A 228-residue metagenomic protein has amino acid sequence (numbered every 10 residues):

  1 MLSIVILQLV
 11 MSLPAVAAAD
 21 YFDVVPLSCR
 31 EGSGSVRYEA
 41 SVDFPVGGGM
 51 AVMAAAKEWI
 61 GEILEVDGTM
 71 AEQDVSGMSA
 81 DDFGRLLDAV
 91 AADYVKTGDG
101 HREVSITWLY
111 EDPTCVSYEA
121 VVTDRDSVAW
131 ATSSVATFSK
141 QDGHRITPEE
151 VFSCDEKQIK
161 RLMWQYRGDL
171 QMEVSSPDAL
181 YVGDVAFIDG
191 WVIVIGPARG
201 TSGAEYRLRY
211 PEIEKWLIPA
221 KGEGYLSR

Functional and structural regions predicted by a protein language model:
M1-L2, P45: Accessible peptide chain termini
S3-S12: Bacterial N-terminal signal peptides
V16-R228: Compositionally biased intrinsically disordered regions enriched in Thr/Gly
